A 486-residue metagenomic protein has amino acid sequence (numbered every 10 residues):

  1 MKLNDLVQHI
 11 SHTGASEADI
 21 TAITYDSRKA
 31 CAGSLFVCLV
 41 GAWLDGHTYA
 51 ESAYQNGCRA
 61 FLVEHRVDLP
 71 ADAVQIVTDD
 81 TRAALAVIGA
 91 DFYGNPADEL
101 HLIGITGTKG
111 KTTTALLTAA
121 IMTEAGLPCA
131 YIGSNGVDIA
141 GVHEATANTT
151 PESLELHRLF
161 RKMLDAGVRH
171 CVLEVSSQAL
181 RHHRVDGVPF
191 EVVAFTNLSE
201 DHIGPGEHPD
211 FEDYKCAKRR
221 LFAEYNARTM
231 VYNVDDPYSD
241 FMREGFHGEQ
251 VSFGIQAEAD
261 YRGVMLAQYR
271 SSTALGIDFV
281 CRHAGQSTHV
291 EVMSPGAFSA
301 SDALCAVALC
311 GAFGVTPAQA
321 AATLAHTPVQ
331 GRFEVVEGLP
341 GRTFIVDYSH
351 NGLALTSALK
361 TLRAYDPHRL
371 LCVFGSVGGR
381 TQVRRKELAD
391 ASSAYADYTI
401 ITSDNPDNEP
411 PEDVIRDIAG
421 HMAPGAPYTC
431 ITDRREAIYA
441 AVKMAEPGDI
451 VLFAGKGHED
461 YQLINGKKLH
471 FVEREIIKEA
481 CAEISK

Functional and structural regions predicted by a protein language model:
M1-H12, A30-L35, A284, C305-A318 (+2 more regions): ATP-dependent carboxylate-amine ligase
M1-V87, D91, P237, E291 (+5 more regions): N-terminal leader/targeting and accessory segments in enzymes
L6, S34, A53, I88 (+13 more regions): Residue-level signal for inorganic ion chemistry
S11, A71-D79, E144-A147, H247-G254 (+1 more regions): Active-site regions of enzymes building and remodeling cell-envelope glycoconjugates
S16, M163-L164, V168-I203, D240-H289 (+2 more regions): Extended acidic/charged loop-beta regions that coordinate divalent cations and stabilize anionic phosphate/carboxylate
R59, E191, D397: Receiver (REC) domain switch/active-site residues of two-component response regulators
F61-L69, G133-G136, V234-Y238, I255-Q256 (+1 more regions): Short, polar loop motifs at secondary-structure junctions
L85-V234, D240-F246, D366, S485: Phosphate-binding loop of NTP-binding sites
